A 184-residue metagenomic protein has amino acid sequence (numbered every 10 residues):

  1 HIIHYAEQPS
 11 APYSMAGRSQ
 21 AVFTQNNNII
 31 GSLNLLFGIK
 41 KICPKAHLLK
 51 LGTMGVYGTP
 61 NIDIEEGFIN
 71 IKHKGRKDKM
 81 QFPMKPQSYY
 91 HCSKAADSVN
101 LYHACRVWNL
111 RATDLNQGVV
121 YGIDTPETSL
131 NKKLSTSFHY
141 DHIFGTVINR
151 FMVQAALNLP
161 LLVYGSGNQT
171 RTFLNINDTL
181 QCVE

Functional and structural regions predicted by a protein language model:
H1-I123: N-terminal Rossmann-like NAD(P)+-binding domain of SDR-like oxidoreductases, especially those catalyzing
I62-G75, Y89, V99-T172, I176-E184: NAD(P)-dependent short-chain dehydrogenase/reductase
